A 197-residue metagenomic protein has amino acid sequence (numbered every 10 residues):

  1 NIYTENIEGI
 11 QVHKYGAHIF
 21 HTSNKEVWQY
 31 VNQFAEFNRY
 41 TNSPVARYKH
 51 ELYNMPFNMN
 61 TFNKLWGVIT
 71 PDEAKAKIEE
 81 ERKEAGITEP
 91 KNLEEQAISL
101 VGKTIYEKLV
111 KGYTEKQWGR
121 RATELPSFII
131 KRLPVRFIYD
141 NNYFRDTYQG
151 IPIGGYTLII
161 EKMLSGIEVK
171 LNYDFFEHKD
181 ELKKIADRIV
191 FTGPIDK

Functional and structural regions predicted by a protein language model:
N1-E8: Glycine-rich FAD pyrophosphate-binding loop
Y3, W28, N32, E161-S165: Class I S-adenosyl-L-methionine
E8-K83: Dinucleotide-binding Rossmann-like beta1-alpha1 core, especially the glycine-rich loop that anchors the ADP
H18, D187-R188: Residue-level detector of short, conserved catalytic/binding motifs and their immediate flanks
K49-Y53, N60-A186, T192: Active-site/ligand-binding neighborhood in enzyme catalytic cores
F191-K197: Flavin (primarily FAD) binding-site architecture
